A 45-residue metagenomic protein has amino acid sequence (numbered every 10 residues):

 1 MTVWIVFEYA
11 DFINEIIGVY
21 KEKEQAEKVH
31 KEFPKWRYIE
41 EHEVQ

Functional and structural regions predicted by a protein language model:
M1-I16, Q25: Short aromatic-glycine-(Arg/Gly/Cys) micro-motifs in beta-strand/loop hairpins
A10, N14-E15, K31-Q45: Short, mixed-charge low-complexity intrinsically disordered segments
